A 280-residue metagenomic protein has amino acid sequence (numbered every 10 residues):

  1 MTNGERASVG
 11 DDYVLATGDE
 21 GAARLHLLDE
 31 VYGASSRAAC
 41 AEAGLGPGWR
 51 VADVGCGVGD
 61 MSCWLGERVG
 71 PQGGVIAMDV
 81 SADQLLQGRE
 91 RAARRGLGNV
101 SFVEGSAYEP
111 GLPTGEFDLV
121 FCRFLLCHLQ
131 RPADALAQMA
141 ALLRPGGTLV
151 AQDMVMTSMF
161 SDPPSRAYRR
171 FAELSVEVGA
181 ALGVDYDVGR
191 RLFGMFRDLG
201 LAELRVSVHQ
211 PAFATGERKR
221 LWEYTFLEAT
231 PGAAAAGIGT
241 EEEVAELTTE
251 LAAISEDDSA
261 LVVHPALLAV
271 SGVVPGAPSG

Functional and structural regions predicted by a protein language model:
G4, V14, E20-G21, Y32 (+1 more regions): C-terminal helical/coil "lid" or tail adjacent to the Rossmann-like core of SAM-dependent
E30-W49, W64: Conserved alpha-helix/loop element of class I SAM-dependent methyltransferases that forms part of the SAM/SAH-binding
A52-V54, V58-P110: Class I SAM-dependent methyltransferase SAM/SAH-binding core
P110-L119: A short acidic, Gly/Pro-enriched loop at the edge of an enzyme's catalytic core that lines a small-molecule cofactor
D118-P132: A short SAM/SAH-binding and catalytic strip from SAM-dependent methyltransferases
A133-T148: A short glycine-rich, Lys/Arg-flanked "PGG" loop and its adjoining helix->strand segment in the class I
V150-E217, G232, I238: Conserved catalytic/acceptor-binding region of the Class I
L199-A202, L267-G280: Core SAM-dependent methyltransferase catalytic element
